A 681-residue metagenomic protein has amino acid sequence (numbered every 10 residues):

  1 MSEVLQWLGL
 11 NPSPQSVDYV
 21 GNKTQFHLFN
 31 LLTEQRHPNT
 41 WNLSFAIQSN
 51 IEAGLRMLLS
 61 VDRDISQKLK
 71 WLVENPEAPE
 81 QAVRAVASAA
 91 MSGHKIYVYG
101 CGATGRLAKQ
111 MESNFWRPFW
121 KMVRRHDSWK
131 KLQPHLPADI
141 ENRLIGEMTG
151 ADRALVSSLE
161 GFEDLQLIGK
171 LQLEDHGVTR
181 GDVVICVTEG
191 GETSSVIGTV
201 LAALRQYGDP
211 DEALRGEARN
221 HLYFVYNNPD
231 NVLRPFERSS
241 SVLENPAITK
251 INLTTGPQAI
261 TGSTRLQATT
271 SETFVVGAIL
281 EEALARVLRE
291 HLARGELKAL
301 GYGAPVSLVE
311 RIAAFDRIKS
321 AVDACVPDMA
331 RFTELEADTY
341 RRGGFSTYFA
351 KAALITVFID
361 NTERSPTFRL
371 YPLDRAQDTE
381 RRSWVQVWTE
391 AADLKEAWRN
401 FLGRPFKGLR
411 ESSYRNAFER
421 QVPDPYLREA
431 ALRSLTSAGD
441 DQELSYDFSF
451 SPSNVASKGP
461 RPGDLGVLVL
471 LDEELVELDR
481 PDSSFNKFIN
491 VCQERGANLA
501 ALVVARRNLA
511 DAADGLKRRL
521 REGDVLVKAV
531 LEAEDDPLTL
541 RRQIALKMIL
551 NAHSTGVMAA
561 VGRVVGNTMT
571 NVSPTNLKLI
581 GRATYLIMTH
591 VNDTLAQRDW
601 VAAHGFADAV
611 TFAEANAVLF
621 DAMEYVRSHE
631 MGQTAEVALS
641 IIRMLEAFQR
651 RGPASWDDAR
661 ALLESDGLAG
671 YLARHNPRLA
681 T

Functional and structural regions predicted by a protein language model:
M1-T681: Conserved N-terminal alpha-helical segment that immediately precedes and caps sugar-phosphate-binding
